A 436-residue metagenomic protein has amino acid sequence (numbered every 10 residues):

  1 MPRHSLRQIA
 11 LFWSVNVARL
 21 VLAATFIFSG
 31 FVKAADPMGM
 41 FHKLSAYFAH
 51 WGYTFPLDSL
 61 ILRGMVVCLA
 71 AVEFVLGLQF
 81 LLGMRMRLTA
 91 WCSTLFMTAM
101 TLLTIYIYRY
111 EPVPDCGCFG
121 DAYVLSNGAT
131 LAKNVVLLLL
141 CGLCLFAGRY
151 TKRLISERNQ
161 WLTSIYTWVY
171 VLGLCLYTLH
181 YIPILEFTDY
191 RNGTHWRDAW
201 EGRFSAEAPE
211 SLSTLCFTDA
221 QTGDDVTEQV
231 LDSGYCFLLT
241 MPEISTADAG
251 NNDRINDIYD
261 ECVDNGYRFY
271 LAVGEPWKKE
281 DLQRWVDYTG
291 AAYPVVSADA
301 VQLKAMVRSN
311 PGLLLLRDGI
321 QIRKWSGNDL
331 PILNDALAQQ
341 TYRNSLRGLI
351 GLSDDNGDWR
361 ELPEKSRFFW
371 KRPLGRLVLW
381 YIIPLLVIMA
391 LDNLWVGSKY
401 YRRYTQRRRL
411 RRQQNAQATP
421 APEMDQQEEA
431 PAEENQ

Functional and structural regions predicted by a protein language model:
A18-R19, T25, P37-A147: Hydrophobic alpha-helical segments
V135-T167: Cytosolic-side transmembrane helix boundary signature
S156-L185: Internal/C-terminal transmembrane anchor helices
Y177-Q229: N-terminal "domain-start" segment that seeds a small globular fold
T227-A247: Short active-site neighborhood of thiol/selenol oxidoreductases, capturing the structured segment around
D287-N310: Short, internal strand/loop/helix patches that form the active-site neighborhood or redox-interaction surface
P311-W325: A short, hydrophobic beta-strand/beta-hairpin element that forms part of a small beta-sheet core
V378-Q427: Juxtamembrane interface at the cytosolic side of transmembrane helices
